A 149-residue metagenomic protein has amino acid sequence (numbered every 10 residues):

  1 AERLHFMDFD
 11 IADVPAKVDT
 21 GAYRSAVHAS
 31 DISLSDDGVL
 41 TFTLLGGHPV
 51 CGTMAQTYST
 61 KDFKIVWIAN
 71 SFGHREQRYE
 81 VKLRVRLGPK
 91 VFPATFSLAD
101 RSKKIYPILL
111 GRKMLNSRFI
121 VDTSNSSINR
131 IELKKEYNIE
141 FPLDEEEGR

Functional and structural regions predicted by a protein language model:
A1-R149: Pepsin/retropepsin-fold aspartyl endopeptidases
